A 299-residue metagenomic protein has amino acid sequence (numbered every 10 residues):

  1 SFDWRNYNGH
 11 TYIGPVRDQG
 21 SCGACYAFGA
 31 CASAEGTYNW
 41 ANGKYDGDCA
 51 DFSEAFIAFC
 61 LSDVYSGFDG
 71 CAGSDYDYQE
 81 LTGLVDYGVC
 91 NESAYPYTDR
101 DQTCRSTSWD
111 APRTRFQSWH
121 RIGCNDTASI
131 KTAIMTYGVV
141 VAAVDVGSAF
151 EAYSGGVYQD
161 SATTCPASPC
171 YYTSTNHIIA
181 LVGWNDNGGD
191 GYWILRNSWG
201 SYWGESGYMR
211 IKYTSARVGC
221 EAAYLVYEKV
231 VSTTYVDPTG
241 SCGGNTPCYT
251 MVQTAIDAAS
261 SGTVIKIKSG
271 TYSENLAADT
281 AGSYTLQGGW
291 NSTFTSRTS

Functional and structural regions predicted by a protein language model:
S1-V231: Catalytic-core signature of thiol
H10, S148, C242, S292-T293: Active-site/binding-pocket entry motifs
V144, P238, S269, T280 (+1 more regions): Residues on the solvent-exposed faces and adjacent turns of beta-rich solenoids used to engage binding targets
V231-T254, A258, S269-T271: Right-handed parallel beta-helix/beta-solenoid
T233, G262-V264, S269-T271, N275-A277 (+1 more regions): Detector for repetitive beta-architecture
I256, N275-D279, S292-T293: Glycine-rich beta-solenoid repeat tracts in large extracellular/virion proteins
S283-S299: Right-handed parallel beta-helix/beta-spiral solenoid domain characteristic of secreted/periplasmic
